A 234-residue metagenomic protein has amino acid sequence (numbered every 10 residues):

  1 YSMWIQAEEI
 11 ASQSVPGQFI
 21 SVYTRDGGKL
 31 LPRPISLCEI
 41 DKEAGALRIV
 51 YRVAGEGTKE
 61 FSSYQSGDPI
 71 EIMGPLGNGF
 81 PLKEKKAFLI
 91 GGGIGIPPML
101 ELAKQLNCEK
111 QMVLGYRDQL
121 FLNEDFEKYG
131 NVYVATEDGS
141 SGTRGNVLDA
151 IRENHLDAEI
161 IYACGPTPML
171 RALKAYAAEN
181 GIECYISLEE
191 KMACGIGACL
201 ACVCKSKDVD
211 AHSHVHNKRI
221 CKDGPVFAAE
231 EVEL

Functional and structural regions predicted by a protein language model:
Y1-S66: Ferredoxin-reductase
E56-K191: FNR/FR-type flavoprotein reductase catalytic core
P98, T167-P168, E189-P225: Local cysteine-cluster metal-coordination motifs and their immediate loop/turn environment, predominantly Fe-S cluster
V232-L234: SAM-dependent methyltransferases
